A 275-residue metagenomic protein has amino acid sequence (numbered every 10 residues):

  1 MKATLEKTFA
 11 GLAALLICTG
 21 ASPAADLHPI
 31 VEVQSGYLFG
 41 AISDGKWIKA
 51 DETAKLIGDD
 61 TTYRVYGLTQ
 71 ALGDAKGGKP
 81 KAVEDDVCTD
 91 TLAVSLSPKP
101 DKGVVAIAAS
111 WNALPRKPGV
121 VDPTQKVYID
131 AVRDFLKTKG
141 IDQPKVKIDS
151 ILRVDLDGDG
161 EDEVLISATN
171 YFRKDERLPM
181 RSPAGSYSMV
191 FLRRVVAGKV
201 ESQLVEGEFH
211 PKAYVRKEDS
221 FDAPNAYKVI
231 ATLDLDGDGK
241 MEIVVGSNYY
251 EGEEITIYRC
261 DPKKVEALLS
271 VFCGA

Functional and structural regions predicted by a protein language model:
M1-A10: Bacterial N-terminal signal peptides that target proteins for export
F9-T19: Bacterial N-terminal signal peptides
G20-A24: Sec/Tat signal peptide C-region and signal peptidase I cleavage site
A25-A275: Beta-propeller-forming repeat regions
